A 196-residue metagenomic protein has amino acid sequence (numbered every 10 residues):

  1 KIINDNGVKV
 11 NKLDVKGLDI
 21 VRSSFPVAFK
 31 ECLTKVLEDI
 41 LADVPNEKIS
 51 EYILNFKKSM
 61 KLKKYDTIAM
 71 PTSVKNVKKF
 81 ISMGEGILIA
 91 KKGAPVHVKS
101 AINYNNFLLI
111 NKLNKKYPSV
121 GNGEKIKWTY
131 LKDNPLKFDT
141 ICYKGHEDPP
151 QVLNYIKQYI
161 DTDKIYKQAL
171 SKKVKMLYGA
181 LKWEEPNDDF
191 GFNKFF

Functional and structural regions predicted by a protein language model:
K1-F196: DNA-dependent DNA polymerase catalytic subunits
